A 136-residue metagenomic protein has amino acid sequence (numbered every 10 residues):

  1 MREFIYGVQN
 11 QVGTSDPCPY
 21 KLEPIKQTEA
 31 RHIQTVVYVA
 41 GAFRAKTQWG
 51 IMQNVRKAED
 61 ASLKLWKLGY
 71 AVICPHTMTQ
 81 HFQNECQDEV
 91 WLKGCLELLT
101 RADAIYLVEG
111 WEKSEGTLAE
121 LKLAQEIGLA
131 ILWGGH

Functional and structural regions predicted by a protein language model:
M1-H136: Conserved catalytic or regulatory cores that recognize and/or transform ribose-phosphate-containing ligands
